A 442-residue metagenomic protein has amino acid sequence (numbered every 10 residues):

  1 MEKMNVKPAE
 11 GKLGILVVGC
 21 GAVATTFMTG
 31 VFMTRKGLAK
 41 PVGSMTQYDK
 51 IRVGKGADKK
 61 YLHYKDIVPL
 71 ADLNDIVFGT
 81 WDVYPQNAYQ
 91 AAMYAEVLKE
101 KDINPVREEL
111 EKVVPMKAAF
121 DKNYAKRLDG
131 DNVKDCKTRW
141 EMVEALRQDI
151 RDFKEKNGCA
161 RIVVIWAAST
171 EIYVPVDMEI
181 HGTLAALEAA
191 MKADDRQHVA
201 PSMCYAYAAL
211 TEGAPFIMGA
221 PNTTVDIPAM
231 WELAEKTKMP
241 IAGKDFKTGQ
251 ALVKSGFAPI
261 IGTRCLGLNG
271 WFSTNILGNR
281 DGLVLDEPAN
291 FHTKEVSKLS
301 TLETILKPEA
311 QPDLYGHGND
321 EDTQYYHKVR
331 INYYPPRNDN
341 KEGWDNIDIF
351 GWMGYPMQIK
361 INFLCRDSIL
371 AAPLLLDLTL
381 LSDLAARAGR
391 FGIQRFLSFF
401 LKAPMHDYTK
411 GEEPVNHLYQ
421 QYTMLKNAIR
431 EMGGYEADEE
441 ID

Functional and structural regions predicted by a protein language model:
M1-A220, T224-K236, Q250-A258, P356-D442: Metallocofactor- and cofactor-centric catalytic cores in central/energy metabolism, strongly enriched
G213-A214, M239, C265-L266: Short glycine/serine/threonine/alanine-rich loop segments
N222-T237, I276-E287, T304-D313, Y334-G343 (+2 more regions): Short flexible/disordered coil segments
A242-K244, T248-N319: Conserved anion/nucleotide-ligand pocket segment
T293, S297-I393: Glycine-rich, aromatic-lined ligand/substrate-binding cores of catalytic and carbohydrate-binding domains
